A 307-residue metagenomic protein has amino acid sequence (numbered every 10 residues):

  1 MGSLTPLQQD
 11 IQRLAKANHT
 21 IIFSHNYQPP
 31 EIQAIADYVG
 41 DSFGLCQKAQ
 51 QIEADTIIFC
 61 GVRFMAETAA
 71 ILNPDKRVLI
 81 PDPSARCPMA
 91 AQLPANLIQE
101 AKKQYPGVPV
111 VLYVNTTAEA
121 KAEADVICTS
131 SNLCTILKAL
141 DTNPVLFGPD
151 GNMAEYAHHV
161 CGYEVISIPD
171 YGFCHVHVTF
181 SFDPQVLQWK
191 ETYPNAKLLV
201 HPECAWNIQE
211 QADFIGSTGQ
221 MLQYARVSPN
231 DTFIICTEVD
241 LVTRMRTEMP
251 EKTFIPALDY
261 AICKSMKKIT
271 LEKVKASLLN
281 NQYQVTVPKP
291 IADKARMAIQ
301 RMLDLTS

Functional and structural regions predicted by a protein language model:
M1-C236, L241-S307: Active-site loop-to-helix "anion-binding N-cap" substructures in soluble metabolic enzymes
